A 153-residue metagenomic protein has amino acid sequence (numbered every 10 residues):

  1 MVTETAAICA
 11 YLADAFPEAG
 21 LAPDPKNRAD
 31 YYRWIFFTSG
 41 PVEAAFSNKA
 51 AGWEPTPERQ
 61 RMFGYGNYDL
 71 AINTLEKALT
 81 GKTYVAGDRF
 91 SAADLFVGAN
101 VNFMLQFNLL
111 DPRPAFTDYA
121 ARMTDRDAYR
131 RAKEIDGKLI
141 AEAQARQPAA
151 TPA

Functional and structural regions predicted by a protein language model:
M1-M62, D69-L70, E76: GST-like domain detector, emphasizing the conserved glutathione-binding G-site in the N-terminal thioredoxin-like
I8, R33, L75, D94-L95 (+1 more regions): Residue-level signal for nonpolar/aromatic packing positions in well-ordered secondary structure
A19-D24, A44-N48, Y84-D88, R113 (+1 more regions): Short, hydrophobic secondary-structure boundary micro-motifs
A22-D30, F63, G81-A93: All-alpha amphipathic helical-bundle segments outside canonical DNA-binding/catalytic cores that form hydrophobic
D30, G66-L70, T74, A115-D118 (+1 more regions): A non-catalytic, amphipathic alpha-helix used as a structural packing/dimerization or gating element in enzyme scaffolds
P41, F46, A50, V85-L110 (+1 more regions): GST superfamily/GST-like fold recognition
A115-R130: C-terminal end-helix/capping segment
K133-A153: Acidic/histidine-enriched, glycine/proline-rich intrinsically disordered or flexible terminal extensions
